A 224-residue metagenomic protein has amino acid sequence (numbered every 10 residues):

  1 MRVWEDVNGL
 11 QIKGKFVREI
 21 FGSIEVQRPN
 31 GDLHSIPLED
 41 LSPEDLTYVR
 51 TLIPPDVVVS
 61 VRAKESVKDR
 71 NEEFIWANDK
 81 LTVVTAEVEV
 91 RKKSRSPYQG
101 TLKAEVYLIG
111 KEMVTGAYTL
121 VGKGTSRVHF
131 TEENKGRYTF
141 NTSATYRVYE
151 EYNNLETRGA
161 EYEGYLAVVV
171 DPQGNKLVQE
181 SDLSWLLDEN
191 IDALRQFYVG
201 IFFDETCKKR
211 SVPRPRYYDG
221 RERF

Functional and structural regions predicted by a protein language model:
M1-H129, N153-G164, E189-Y198, F202-K209 (+2 more regions): Compositionally biased alpha-helical segments
V121-N190: Short, solvent-exposed, Trp/other aromatic-anchored flexible loops in extracytoplasmic proteins
R221-F224: Short, solvent-exposed mixed-charge patches
